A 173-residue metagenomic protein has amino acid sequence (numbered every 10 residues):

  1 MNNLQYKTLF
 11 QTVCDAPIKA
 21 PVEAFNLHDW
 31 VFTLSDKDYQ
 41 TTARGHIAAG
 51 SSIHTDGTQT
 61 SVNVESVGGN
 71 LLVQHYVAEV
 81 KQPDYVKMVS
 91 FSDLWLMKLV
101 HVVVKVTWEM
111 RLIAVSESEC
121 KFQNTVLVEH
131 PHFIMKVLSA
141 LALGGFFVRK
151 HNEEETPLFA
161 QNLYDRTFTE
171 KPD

Functional and structural regions predicted by a protein language model:
M1-T60: Hydrophobic ligand-binding cavity/cleft-lining segments
Q11-C14, L71-H75, V103-E109, K121: Short, surface-exposed coil-to-beta transition loops
K19-N26, W30, F147-E155, F159: Short amphipathic alpha-helical segments
A20-F25, V80-Y85, R111-K121: A short, structured loop/turn motif at beta-sheet edges
N26, L71-Q74, H132-K136: Short acidic, gly/pro-rich beta-turn/loop elements at beta-sheet edges and active-site/ligand-binding grooves
I47-L99, R166: Glycine-rich portal/gate segments that line the openings of hydrophobic small-molecule binding cavities
W95-E154: Beta-strand/loop substructures that line and gate deep hydrophobic ligand-binding cavities in soluble
P157-D173: Short, highly charged C-terminal tails/helix-capping segments
